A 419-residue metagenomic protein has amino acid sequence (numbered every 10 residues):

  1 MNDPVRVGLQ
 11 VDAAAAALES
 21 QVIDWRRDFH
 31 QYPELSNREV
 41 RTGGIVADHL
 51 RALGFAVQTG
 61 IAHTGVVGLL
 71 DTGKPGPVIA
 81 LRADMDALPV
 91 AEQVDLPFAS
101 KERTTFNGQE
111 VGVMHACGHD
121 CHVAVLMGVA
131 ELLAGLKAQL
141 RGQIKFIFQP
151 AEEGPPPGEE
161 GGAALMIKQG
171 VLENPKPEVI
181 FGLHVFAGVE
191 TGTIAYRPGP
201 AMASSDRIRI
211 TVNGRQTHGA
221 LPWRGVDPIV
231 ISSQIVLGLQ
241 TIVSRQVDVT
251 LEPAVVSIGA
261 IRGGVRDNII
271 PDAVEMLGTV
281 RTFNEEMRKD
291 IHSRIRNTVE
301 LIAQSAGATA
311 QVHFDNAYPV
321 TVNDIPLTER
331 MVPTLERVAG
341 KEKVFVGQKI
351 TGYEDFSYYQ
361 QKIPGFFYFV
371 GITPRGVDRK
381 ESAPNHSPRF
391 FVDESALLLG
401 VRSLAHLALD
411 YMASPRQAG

Functional and structural regions predicted by a protein language model:
N2-P4, V230-G419: Metal-dependent amide/peptide-bond hydrolase catalytic core, centered on the "pita-bread" metallohydrolase fold
D3-H115, D120, A124-R141: Acidic/His- and Gly-rich active-site-bordering loop/insert found across diverse amide/peptide-bond hydrolases
F29, G68, L81, H119 (+8 more regions): Divalent metal-coordination and catalytic microenvironments
Y32-N37, L88, G154-P155, V265-D267 (+1 more regions): Short, small-residue-enriched loops and turns at beta-alpha junctions that line or gate enzyme active sites
E34, D84-D86, A151-E153, F186 (+2 more regions): Active-site beta-loop-alpha junctions enriched in small/polar residues
V66, L88, D95, A99-M114 (+4 more regions): Histidine/acidic-residue-rich, glycine-tolerant segments that coordinate divalent metal ions
A80-R82, A91, I208-I210, F367-I372: Non-cysteine beta-strand/loop elements that form the S-adenosyl-L-methionine
